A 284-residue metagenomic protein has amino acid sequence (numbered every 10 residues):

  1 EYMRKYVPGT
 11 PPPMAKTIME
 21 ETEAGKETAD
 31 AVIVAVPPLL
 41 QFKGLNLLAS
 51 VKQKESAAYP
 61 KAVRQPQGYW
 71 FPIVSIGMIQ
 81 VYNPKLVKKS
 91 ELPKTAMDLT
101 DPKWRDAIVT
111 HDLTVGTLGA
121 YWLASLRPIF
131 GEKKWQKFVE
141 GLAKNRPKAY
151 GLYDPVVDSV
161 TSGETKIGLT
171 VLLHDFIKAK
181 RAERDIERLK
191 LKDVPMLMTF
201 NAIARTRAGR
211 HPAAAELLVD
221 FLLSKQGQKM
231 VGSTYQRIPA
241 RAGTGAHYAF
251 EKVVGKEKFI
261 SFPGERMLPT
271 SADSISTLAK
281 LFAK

Functional and structural regions predicted by a protein language model:
E1-A35: Early extracytoplasmic/lumenal segment of secretory-pathway proteins
E23-A31, A49-Q80, M97, I108-V109: A structural signal for short loop-to-beta-strand junctions that line the ligand-binding cleft of periplasmic/secreted
F42-S50, K54, K61-G68, K178-L191: Ligand-binding "clamshell"
P66-I73, Y82-K85, K89-E91, R105-F130 (+1 more regions): Short beta-strand->loop
I79-L86, L123-A124, T199-P212, M230-V231: A bilobed periplasmic-binding-protein/Venus flytrap-type ligand-binding module shared by bacterial periplasmic
D106-T114, F221-T244: Periplasmic-binding protein-like
V115-L118, A124-K190: Ligand-binding pocket segment of bilobal, Venus flytrap-like solute-binding proteins
E132-W135, P239-K284: An extracytoplasmic/periplasmic, membrane-proximal ligand-sensing/linker region
